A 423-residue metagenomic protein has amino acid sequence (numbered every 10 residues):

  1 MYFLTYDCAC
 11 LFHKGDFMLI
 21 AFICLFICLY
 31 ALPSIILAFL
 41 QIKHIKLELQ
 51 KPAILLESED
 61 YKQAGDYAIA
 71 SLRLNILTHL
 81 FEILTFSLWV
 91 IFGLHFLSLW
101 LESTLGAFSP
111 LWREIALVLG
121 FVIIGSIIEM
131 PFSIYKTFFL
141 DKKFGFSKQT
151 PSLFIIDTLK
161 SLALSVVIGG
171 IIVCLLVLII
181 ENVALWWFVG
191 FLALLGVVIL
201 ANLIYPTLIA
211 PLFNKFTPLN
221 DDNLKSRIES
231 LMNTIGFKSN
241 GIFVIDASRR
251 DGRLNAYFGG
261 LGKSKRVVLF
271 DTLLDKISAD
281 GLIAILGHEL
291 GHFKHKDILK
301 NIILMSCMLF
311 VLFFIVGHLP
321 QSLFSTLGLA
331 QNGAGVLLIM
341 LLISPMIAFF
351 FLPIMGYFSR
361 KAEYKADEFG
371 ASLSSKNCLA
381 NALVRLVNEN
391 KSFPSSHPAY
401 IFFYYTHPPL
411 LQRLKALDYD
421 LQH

Functional and structural regions predicted by a protein language model:
C8-C10: Cysteine-centered motifs
I20-Q331, F350-H423: Polar-ligand-bearing catalytic/cofactor-coordination segments of membrane-embedded or membrane-tethered inner-membrane
A330-I347: Generic long, charged, amphipathic alpha-helical segments
